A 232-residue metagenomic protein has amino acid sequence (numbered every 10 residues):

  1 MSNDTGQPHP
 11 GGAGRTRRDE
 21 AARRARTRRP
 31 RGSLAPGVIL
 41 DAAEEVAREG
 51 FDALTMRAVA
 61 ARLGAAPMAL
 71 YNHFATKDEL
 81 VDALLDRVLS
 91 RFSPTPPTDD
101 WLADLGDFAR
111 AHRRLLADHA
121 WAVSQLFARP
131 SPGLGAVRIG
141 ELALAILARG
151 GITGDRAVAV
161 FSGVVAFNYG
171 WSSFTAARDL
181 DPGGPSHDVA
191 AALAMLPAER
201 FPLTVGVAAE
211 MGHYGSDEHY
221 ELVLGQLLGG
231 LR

Functional and structural regions predicted by a protein language model:
M1-L34, P202-E210: N-terminal intrinsically disordered/low-complexity leader segments
S2, G184-R232: A structured, mid-to-C-terminal "fold-capping" secondary-structure block
G37-E45, E49, E79-T95, A103-A111 (+1 more regions): Alpha-helical structural segments
V38, A42-E79: Helix-turn-helix
L40, E44-R48, L89, R113 (+3 more regions): Regular secondary-structure segments
R48, L89, S93, R113-A117 (+4 more regions): Short amphipathic alpha-helical interface segments enriched in basic and hydrophobic/aromatic residues, used as
S93-A136, G154-A157, F161-V164: Hydrophobic alpha-helical connector segments
I139-L193, G212, L231-R232: Hydrophobic alpha-helical bundle segments that form small-molecule/ligand-binding pockets
